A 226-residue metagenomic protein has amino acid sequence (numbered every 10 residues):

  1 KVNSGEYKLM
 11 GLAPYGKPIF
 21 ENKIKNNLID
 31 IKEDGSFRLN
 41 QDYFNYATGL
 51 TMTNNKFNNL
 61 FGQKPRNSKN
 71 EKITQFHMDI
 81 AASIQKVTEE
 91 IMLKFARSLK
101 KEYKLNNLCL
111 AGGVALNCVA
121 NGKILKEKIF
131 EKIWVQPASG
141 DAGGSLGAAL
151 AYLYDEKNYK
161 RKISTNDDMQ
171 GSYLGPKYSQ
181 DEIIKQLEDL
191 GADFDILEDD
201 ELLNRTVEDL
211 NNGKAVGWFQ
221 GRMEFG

Functional and structural regions predicted by a protein language model:
K1-G226: Short acidic/glycine-rich loops and adjacent helix/strand connectors that line catalytic pockets where negatively
